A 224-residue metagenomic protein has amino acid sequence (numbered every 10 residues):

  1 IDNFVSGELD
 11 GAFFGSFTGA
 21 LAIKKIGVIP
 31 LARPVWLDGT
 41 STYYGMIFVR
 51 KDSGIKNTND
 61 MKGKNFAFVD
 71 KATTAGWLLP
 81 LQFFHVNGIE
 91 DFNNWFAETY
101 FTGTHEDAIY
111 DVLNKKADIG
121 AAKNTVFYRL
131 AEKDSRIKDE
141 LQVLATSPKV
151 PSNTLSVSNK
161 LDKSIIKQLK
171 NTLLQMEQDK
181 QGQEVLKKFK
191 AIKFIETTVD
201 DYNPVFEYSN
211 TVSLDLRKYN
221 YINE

Functional and structural regions predicted by a protein language model:
I1-G54: Short, glycine-/small- and polar/acidic-enriched structural segments that line small-molecule recognition paths
F4-V5, M61, V112-L113, L155 (+1 more regions): Hydrophobic residues within well-ordered alpha-helices
F13-I26, P80, H85-V86, D111-N114 (+1 more regions): A ligand-binding cleft/hinge motif common to bilobed small-molecule-binding domains
F17, S41-I109, T125: Bilobed "Venus flytrap"/periplasmic-binding protein-like clamshell domains and structurally analogous long
I29-G39, W95-E98, A131-K149: Short beta-strand->loop
Y44-I55, V150-K163: A bilobed periplasmic-binding-protein/Venus flytrap-type ligand-binding module shared by bacterial periplasmic
N87-F101, K138-E140, L216-E224: A local structural motif
S156-E224: An extracytoplasmic/periplasmic, membrane-proximal ligand-sensing/linker region
